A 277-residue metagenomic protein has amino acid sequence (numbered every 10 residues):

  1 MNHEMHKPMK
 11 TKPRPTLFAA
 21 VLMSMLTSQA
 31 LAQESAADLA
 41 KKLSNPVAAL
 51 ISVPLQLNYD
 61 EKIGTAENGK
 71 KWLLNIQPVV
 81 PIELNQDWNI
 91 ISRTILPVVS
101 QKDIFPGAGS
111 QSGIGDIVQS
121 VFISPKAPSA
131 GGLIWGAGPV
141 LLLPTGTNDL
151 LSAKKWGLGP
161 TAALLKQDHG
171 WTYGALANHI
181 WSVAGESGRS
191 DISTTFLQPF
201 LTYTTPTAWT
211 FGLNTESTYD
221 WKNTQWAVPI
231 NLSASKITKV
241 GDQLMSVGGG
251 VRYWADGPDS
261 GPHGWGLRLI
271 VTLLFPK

Functional and structural regions predicted by a protein language model:
M1-L39, K277: Cleavable N-terminal export/targeting peptides
A32-K277: Transmembrane beta-barrel domains of Gram-negative outer membranes and organellar outer membranes
